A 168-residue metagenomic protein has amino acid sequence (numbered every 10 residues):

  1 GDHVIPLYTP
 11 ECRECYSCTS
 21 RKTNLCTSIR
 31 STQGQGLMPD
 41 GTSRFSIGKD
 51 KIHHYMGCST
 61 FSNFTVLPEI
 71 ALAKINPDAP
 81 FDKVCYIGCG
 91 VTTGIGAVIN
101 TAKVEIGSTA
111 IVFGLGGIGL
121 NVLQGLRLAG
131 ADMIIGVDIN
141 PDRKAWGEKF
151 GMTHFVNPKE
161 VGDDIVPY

Functional and structural regions predicted by a protein language model:
D2-L72: Glycine-rich phosphate/adenylate-binding loop and adjacent beta-alpha elements of nucleotide- or dinucleotide-binding
E11, K22, A71, G116-G119 (+2 more regions): A generic "binding-loop/recognition-motif" signal
F45-S62, A79-N100, V112-N121: A glycine-rich, Thr/Ser-enriched phosphate-binding loop motif common to dinucleotide/cofactor-binding enzymes
N100-E105, L128: Glycine-rich helix-loop-beta junction characteristic of Rossmann-like nucleotide cofactor-binding loops
T109-L115, Q124-Y168: Adenosine-nucleotide cofactor-binding segment
